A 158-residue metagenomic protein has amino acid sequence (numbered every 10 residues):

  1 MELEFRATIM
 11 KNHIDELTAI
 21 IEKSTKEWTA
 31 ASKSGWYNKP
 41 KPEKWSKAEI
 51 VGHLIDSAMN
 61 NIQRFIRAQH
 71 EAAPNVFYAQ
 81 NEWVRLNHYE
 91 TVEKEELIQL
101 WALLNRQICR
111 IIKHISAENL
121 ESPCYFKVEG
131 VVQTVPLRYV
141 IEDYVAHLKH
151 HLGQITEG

Functional and structural regions predicted by a protein language model:
M1-K26: Extreme N-terminal tail/first-helix region
M1-L3, S34-E82, P123-G158: Short, contiguous alpha-helical
R6, M10-H13, E43, E90-L97 (+2 more regions): Residue-level recognition of alpha-helical structural elements
I14, I21, L54, A58 (+2 more regions): Short amphipathic alpha-helical/adjacent loop interface patches that line ligand and macromolecule-binding sites
I14-L17, I21, K47, K94-W101 (+2 more regions): Hydrophobic packing residues in well-ordered alpha-helices of helical domains and bundles
E16-L17, T25, T29-A31, V84-E121: Acidic/histidine-rich alpha-helical segments that form the ligand environment of transition-metal centers
A19-E22, K26, Q63, R106 (+3 more regions): Generic structural signal for well-ordered, non-membrane alpha-helices
